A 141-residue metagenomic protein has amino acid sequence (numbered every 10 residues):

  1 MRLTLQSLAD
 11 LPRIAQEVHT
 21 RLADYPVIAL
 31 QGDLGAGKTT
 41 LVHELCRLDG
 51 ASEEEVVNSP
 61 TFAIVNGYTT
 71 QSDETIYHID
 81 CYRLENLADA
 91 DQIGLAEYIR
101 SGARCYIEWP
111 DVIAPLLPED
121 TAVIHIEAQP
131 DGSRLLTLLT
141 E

Functional and structural regions predicted by a protein language model:
M1, E85-E141: Short phosphate-coordinating micro-motif centered on Lys-Gly-acidic
M1-E17: N-terminal pre-Walker A segment at the start of P-loop NTPase domains
V18-Y25: Phosphate-binding P-loop
I28-L30: Hydrophobic anchor at the beta1->P-loop junction of P-loop NTPases
D33: P-loop (Walker A) phosphate-binding loop of NTP-binding proteins
K38: Conserved lysine of the Walker
S52-N66: Short beta-strand-centered segment that lines the nucleotide-binding/catalytic pocket of NTP-utilizing
F62-E85: Switch I (G2) and immediately adjacent beta-strands of P-loop GTPase domains
